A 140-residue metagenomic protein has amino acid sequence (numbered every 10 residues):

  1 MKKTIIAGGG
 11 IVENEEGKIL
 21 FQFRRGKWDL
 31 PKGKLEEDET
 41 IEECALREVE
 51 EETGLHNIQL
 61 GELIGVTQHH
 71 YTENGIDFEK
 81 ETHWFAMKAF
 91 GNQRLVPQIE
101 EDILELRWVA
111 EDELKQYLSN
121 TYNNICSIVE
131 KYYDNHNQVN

Functional and structural regions predicted by a protein language model:
M1-P31: N-terminal strand-loop-strand
K2, E16, E100, Y122-C126: Low-complexity, intrinsically disordered short peptide segments enriched in small/polar/basic residues
K3-T4, F78-E81, E130: Glycine-rich, flexible loop segments associated with nucleotide phosphate handling
R25, H70, F78, C126-I128: Residue-level signature of transmembrane alpha-helix interfaces in integral membrane proteins
K27-D29, E37, N123-N124: Short, surface-exposed beta-strand-loop junctions and turns on beta-sheet-rich folds
L35-E62, T67-T121: Unchanged
Y117-N140: Charged phosphate-binding loop/patch that engages nucleotide di/tri-phosphates or the phosphate backbone of nucleic
